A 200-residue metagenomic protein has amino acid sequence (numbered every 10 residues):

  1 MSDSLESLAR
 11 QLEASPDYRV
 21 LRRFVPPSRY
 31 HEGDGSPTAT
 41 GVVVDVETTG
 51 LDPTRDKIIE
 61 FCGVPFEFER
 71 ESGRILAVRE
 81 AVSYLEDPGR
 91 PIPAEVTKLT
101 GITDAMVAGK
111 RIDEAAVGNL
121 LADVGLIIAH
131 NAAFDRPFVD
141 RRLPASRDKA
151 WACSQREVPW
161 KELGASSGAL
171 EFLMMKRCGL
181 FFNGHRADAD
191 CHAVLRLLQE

Functional and structural regions predicted by a protein language model:
S2-W151, R156, L163-H185: Conserved non-catalytic scaffold segment of RNase H-like nuclease domains
K161, R177, L197-E200: Change "in soluble alpha/beta enzymes" to "in soluble alpha/beta proteins
R186-E200: Acidic, divalent-metal-coordinating active-site segment for phosphoryl/phosphodiester hydrolysis, typified by short
